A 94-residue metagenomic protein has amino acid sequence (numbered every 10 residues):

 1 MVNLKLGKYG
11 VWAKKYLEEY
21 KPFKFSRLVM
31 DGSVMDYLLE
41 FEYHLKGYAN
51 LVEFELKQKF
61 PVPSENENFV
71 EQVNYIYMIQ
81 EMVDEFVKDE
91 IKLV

Functional and structural regions predicted by a protein language model:
M1-V94: Extended, charged helical/alpha-beta scaffold domains that provide interaction surfaces
